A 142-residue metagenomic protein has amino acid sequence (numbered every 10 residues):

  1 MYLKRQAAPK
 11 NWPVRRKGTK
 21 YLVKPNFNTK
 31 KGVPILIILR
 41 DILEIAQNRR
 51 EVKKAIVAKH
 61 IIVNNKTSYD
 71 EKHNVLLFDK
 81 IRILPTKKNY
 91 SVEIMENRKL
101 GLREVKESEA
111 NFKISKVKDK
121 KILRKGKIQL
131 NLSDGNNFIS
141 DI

Functional and structural regions predicted by a protein language model:
M1-I142: Ferredoxin-like alpha/beta domains used as RNA- or RNAP-binding modules
